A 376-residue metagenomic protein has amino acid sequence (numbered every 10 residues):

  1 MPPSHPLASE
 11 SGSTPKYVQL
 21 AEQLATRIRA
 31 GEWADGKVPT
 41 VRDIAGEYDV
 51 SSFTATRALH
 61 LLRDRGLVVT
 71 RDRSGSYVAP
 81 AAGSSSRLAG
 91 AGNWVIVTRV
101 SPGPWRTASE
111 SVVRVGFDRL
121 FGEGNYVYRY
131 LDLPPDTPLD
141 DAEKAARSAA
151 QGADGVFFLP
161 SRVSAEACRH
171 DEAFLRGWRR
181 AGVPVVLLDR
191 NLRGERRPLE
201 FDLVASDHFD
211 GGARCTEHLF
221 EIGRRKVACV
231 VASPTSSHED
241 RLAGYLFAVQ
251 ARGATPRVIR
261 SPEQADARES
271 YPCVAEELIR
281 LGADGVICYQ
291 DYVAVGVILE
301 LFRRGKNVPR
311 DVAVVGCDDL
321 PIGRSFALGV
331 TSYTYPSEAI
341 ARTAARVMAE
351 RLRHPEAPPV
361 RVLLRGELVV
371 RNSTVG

Functional and structural regions predicted by a protein language model:
M1-F53, R57-H60, S84-L88, A108 (+2 more regions): Extreme N-terminal segment that seeds HTH/winged-HTH DNA-binding domains in transcriptional regulators
V18-E22, A30, V41, S84-F158 (+2 more regions): Amphipathic helical "hinge" segments at domain boundaries
V38-T40, T70-G83: Short, Lys/Arg-rich nucleic-acid/phosphate-binding segment
V95-V97, G152-S164, P184-V186, A228-A232 (+2 more regions): Periplasmic-binding protein-like
S161-G211, Y292, D318-V330: Flexible loop/hinge segments that line or gate small-molecule binding clefts
L192-G194, E200-C229, E239, A267-A275 (+2 more regions): Hydrophobic alpha-helical segments within soluble ligand-binding/sensing domains
A213-A254, V360-V375: An alpha-beta-alpha
A275-G376: Flexible loop/turn connectors
